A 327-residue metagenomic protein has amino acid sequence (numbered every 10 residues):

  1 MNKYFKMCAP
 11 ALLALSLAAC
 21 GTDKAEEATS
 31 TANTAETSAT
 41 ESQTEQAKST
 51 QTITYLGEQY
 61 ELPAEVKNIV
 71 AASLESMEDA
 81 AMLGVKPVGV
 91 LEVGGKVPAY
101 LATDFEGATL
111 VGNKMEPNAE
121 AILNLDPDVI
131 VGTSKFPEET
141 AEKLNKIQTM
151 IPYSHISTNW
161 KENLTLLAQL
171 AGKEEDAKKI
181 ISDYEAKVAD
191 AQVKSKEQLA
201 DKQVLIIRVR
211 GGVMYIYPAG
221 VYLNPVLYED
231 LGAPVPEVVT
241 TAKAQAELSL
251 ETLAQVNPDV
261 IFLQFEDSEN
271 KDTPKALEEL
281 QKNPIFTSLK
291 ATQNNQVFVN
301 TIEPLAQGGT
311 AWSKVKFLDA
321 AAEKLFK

Functional and structural regions predicted by a protein language model:
K3-A9, C20-E75, D176-V204, E266-A276 (+2 more regions): Bacterial Sec-exported substrate-binding components of ABC uptake systems
A14-L17: Bacterial Sec-type N-terminal signal peptides, specifically the leucine/valine-rich hydrophobic h-region
Y55-G57, V111-E120, T241-S249: Short helix-initiation/N-cap motifs at beta->coil->alpha
L74-A121: A short, structured surface patch at a secondary-structure boundary
G94-A99, Y215-Q245: Alpha-helical, coiled-coil/dimerization segments enriched in small aliphatic residues
D126-V131, T149, L253, N257-L263: Proline-aspartate-enriched helix->loop->beta-strand connector
K143-G211, Q307-K327: Extracytoplasmic substrate-binding proteins
V260-K327: Structured C-terminal subdomain patch of bacterial secreted/periplasmic proteins
